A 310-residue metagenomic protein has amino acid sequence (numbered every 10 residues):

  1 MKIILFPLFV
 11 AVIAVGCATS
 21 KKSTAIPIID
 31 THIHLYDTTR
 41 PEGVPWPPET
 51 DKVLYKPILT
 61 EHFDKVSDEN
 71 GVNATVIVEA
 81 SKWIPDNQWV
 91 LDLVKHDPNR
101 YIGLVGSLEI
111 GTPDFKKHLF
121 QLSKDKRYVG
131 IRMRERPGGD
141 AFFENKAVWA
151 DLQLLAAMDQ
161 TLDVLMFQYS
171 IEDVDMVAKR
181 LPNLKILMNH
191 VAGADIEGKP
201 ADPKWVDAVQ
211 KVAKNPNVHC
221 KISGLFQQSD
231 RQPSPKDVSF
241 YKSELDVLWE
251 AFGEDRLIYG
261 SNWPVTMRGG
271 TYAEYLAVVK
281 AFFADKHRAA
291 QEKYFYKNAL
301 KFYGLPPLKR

Functional and structural regions predicted by a protein language model:
I3-I4, I26-T31, K56-A74, D246-V247 (+2 more regions): Mid-to-C-terminal alpha-helical segments outside catalytic/metal-binding sites
L5-A14: Bacterial N-terminal signal peptides
K21-L154, M158, S239, V279: Mid-domain alpha/beta scaffold segments of enzyme catalytic cores
I29-T31, I77-V78, V105, R132 (+3 more regions): Active-site neighborhood of phospho(di)ester-bond hydrolases with catalytic His/Asp-centered motifs
H32, V90, L104, L155 (+5 more regions): Conserved, mostly hydrophobic/aromatic
Y36-T39, K82-P85, G111-D114, R136-G139 (+4 more regions): Active-site environment of divalent metal-dependent phosphoester hydrolases
V129, F142-I258, H287, P306-R310: Catalytic pocket-lining loop regions of alpha/beta-barrel enzymes, especially the amidohydrolase/enolase/GH5 lineages
